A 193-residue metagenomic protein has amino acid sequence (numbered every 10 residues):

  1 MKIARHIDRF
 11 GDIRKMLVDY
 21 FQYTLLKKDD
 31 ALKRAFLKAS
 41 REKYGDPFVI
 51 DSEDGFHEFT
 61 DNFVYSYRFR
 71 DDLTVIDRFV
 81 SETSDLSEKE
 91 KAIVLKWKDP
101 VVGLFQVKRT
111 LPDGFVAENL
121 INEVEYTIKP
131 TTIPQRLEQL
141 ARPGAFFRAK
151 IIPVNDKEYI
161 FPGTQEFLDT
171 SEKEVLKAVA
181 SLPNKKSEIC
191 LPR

Functional and structural regions predicted by a protein language model:
M1-G103, P134-F146, K150-R193: Mixed-charge, low-complexity intrinsically disordered regions
Q106-L111: A residue-level detector for short acidic-glycine micro-motifs
D113-E118: Short aromatic-glycine-enriched beta-strand elements
L120-N122, R193: N-terminal leader/targeting segments
N122-L140: Beta-strand/loop nucleic-acid-binding surfaces
